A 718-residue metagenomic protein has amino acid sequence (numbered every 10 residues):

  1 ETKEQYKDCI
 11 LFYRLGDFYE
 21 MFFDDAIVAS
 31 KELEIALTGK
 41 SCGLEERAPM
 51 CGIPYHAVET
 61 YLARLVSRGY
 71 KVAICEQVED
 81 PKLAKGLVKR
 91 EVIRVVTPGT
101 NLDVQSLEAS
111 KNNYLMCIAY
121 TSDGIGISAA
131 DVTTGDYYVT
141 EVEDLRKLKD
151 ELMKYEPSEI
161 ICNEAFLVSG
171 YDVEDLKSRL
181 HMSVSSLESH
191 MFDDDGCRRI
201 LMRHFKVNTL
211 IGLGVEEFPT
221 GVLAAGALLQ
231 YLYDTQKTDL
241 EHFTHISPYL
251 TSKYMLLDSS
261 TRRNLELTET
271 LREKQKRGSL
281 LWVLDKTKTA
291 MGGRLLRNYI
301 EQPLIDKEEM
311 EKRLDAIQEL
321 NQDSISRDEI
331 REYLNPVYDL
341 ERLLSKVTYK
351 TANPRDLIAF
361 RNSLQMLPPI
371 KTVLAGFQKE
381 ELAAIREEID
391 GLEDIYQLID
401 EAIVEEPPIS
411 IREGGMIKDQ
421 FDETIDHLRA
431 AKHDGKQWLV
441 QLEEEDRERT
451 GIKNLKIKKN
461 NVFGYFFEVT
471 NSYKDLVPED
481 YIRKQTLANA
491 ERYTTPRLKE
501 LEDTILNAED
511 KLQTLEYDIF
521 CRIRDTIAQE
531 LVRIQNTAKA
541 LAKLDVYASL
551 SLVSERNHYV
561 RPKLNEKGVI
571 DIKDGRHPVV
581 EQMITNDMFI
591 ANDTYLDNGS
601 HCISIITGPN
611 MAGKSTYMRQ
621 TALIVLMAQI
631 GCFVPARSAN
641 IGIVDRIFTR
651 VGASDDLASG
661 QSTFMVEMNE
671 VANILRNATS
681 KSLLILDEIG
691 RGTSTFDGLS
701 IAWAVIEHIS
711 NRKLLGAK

Functional and structural regions predicted by a protein language model:
E1-E319, E332-T348, A352-Q441, V569: Charged catalytic and DNA/RNA-contacting regions of genome-maintenance and nucleic-acid-processing enzymes
T2-E4, A63-R64, Q105-S110, M116-S122 (+21 more regions): Replace "in large, NTP-powered and nucleic-acid-processing enzymes" with "in large, NTP-powered factors and other
I10-R14, E20, A36, P49 (+30 more regions): Structured core elements
F23-A26, F218, K288-T289, R294 (+4 more regions): ATPase nucleotide-binding head domains, primarily ABC-like/P-loop NTPase cores
C75, P98-L107, D239, A375-F377 (+6 more regions): Active-site phosphate-binding and catalytic loops of NTP-dependent enzymes
F192-I200, M255-S259, L271, N362-Q437 (+4 more regions): Amphipathic heptad-repeat alpha-helical coiled-coil/stalk segments that mediate oligomerization, filament/stalk
M310, I317, R327-Y333, F360 (+12 more regions): Amphipathic alpha-helical coiled-coil segments
D339, Y349, N353, S363-M366 (+4 more regions): Charged, surface-exposed helical/loop "interaction arms" that form contiguous linear patches used for dimerization
